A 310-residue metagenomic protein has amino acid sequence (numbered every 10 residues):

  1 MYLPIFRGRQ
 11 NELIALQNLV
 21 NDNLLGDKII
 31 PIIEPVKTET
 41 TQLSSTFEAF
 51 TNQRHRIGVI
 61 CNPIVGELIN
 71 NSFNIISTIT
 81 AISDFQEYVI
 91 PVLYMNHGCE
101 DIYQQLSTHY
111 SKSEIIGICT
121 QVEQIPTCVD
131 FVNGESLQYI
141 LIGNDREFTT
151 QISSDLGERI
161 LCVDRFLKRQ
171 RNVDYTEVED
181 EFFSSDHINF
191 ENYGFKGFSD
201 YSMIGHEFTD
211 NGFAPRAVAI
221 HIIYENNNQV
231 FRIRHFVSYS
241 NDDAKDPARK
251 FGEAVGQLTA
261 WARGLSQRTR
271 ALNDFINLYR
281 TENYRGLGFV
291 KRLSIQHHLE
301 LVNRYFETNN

Functional and structural regions predicted by a protein language model:
P4-G8, P35, R56-P63, Y88-G98 (+2 more regions): Catalytic beta/alpha-barrel core
E12, L19-D22, T38-E39: A structured, charge-rich N-terminal accessory region that forms the first stable segment of a protein and links
L16, P31: Conserved, mostly hydrophobic/aromatic
N18-V20, Q42-A49, I102-L106, T127-F131: A short acidic, amphipathic alpha-helical/loop segment
T38-S44, E67: Internal amphipathic alpha-helical repeat/solenoid segments
A49-S113: A broadly used, surface-exposed interaction patch
D130-L272: Long, charge-rich C-terminal accessory regions
G256-N310: Charge-biased C-terminal accessory regions appended to nucleic-acid-, cytoskeletal NTPase
